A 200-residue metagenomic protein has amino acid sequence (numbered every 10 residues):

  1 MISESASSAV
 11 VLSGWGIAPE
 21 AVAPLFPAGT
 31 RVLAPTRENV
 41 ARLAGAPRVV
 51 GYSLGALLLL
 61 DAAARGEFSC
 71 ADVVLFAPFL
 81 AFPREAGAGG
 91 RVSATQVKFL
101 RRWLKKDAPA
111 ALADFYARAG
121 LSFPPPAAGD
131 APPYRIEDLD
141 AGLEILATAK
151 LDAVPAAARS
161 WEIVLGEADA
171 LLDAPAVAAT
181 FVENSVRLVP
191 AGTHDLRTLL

Functional and structural regions predicted by a protein language model:
M1-R42: Conserved HGGG/HGGXW glycine-rich cap/lid loop of the alpha/beta-hydrolase fold
V10-W15, Y52, L165-G166: The conserved beta1-alpha1 loop
V50-L59: Gly/Ala-rich beta-loop-alpha elbow adjacent to hydrolase catalytic centers
S69-W103, D138-A147: Flexible "cap/lid" loop of the alpha/beta hydrolase fold
K106-A147: Conserved alpha/beta-hydrolase catalytic His-Asp/Glu region
A156-A157, E162-D169: Short beta-strand/loop motif that positions the catalytic acidic residue of the alpha/beta-hydrolase fold
L171, R187-L200: Catalytic histidine-centered segment of alpha/beta-hydrolase-like enzymes
